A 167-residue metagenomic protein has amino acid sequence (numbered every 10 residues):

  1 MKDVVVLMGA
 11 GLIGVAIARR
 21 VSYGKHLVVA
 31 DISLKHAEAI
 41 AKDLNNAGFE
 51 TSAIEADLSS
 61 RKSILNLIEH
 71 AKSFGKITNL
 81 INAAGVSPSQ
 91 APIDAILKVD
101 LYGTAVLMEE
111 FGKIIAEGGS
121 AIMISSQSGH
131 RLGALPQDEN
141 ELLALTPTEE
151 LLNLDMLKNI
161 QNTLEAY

Functional and structural regions predicted by a protein language model:
M1-V28: Canonical Rossmann dinucleotide-binding motif of NAD(H)/NADP(H)-dependent dehydrogenases/reductases, specifically
V6-M8, K76-G85, G118-S126: Rossmann-fold scaffold of SDR-type NAD(P)-dependent oxidoreductases
G24-A39: Conserved glycine-rich Rossmann-like NAD(P)H-binding loop of the short-chain dehydrogenase/reductase
L44-K62: Rossmann-fold cofactor-recognition segment
S59-F74: Conserved Rossmann-fold cofactor-binding substructure of NAD(P)-dependent oxidoreductases
L67, I81, L107-I115: Hydrophobic positions on the long internal alpha-helix of Rossmann-like NAD(P)-dependent oxidoreductase domains
P88-Q90, E117-Y167: Catalytic loop of short-chain dehydrogenase/reductase
